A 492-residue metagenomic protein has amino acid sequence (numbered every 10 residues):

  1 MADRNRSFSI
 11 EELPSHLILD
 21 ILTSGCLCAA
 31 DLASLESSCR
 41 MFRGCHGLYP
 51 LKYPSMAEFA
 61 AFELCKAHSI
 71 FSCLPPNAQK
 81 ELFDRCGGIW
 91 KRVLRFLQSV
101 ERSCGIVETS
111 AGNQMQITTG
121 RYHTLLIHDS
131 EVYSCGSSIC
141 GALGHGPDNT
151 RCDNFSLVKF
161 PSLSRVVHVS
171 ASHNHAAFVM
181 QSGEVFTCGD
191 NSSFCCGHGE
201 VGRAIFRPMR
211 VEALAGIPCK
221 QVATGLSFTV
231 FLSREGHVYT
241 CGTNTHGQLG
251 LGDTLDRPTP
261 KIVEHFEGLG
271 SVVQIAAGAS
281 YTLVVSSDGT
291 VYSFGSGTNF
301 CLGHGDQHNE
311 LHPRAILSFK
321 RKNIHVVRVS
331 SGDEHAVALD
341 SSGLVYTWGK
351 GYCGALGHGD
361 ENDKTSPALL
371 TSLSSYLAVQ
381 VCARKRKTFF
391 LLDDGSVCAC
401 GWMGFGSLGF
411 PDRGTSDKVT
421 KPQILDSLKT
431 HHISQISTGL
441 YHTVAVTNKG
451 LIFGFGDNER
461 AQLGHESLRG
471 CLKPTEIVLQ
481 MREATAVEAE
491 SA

Functional and structural regions predicted by a protein language model:
A2-A492: Eukaryote-biased RCC1-like beta-propeller repeat architecture
